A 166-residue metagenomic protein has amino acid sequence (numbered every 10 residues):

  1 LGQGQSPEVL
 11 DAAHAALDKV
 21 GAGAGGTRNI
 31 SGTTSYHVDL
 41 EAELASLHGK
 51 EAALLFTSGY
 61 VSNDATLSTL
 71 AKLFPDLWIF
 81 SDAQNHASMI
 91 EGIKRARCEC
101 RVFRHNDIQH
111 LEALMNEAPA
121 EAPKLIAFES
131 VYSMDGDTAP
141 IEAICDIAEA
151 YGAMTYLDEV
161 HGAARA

Functional and structural regions predicted by a protein language model:
Q3, I30-T34, A87, I108-Q109 (+2 more regions): Short, small-residue-enriched loops and turns at beta-alpha junctions that line or gate enzyme active sites
E8-S58: Conserved N-terminal alpha-helix of the aminotransferase class I/II PLP-enzyme fold
A12, A16, E43, T69 (+4 more regions): Alpha-helical structural signal in soluble globular domains
A52-T57, S81-D82, I126, T155-E159: General beta-strand structural signal in soluble alpha/beta enzymes
L55, Y60-T66, A87-M89, A163-A166: Short glycine/serine/threonine-rich phosphate/pyrophosphate-binding segments that cradle anionic phosphate groups
L67-A87: Conserved PLP-anchoring active-site segment centered on the Schiff-base-forming lysine
R101, H105-L157: Active-site phosphate-binding strand-loop segment of PLP-dependent enzymes
